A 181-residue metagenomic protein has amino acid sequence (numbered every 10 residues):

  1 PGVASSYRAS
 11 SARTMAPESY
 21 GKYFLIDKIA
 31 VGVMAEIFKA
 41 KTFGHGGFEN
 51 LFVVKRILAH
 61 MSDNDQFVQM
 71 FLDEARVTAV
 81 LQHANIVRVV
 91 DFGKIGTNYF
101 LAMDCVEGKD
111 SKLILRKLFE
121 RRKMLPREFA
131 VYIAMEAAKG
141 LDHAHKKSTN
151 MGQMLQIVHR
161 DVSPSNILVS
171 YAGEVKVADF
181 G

Functional and structural regions predicted by a protein language model:
A30, D73, L81-N85, N98 (+1 more regions): Flexible N-lobe loop architecture of eukaryotic-like protein kinase catalytic domains
E36: Conserved N-lobe ATP-binding subsite of Hanks-type protein kinase domains, especially the beta3 VAIK lysine
L58-V80: AlphaC helix of the eukaryotic protein kinase fold
F92: Activation-segment/catalytic-loop signature of the eukaryotic protein kinase fold
G96-D110, I114: Conserved short submotifs of the Hanks-type protein kinase catalytic core that shape the nucleotide-binding pocket
S111-L125: AlphaC helix of the protein kinase catalytic domain
I133-A134: Activation segment signature within eukaryotic-like protein kinase domains
A138-I157: Protein kinase catalytic-loop region centered on the HRD/HxD motif
